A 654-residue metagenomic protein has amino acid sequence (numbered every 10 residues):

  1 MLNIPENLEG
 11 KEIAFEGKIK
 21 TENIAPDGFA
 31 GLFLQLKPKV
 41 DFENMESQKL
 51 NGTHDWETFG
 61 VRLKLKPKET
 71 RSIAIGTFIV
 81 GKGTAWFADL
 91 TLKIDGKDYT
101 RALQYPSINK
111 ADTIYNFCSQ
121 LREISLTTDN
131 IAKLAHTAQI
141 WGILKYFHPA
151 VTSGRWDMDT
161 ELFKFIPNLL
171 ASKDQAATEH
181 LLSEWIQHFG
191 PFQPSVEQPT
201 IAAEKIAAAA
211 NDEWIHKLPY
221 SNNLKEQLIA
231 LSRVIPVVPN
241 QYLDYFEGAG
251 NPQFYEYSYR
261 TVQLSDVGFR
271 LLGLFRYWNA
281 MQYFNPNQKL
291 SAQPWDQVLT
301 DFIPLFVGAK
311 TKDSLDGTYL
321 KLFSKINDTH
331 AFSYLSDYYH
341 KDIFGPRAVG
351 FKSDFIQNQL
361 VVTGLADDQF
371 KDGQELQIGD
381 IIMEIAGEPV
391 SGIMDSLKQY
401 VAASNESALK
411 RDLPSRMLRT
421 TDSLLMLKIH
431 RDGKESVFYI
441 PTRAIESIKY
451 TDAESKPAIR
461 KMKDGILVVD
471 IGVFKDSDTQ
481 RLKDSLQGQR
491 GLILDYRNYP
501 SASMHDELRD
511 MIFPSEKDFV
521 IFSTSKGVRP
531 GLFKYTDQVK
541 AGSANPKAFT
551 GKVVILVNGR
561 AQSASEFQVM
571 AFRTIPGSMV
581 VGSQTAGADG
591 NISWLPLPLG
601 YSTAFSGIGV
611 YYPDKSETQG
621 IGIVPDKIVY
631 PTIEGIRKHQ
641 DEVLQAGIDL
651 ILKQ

Functional and structural regions predicted by a protein language model:
M1-I108: Extracellular and organelle-lumenal recognition/adhesion modules and their flexible linkers in secreted
Y105-P106, A202, A208-V237, G250 (+6 more regions): C-terminal, low-ordered peptide segments at domain boundaries
S107-I114, D316-D372, E454-K461: PDZ/PDZ-like peptide-tail recognition elements
N116-C118, D129, K133-Y255: Cationic-aromatic interfacial patches
L121-R122, D129, K145, G154 (+11 more regions): Cleft-lining beta-strand/loop regions that shape enzyme active-site pockets
D129-A138, G142-I143, D212-D244, V262-Y283 (+3 more regions): PDZ/PDZ-like domain segments forming the peptide/carboxylate-binding groove, activating on the N-terminal beta-strands
I140, L144-H148, P167, Y277 (+6 more regions): Conserved PDZ fold ligand-binding element
A150-S183, F284-H330: Amphipathic alpha-helical substructures
